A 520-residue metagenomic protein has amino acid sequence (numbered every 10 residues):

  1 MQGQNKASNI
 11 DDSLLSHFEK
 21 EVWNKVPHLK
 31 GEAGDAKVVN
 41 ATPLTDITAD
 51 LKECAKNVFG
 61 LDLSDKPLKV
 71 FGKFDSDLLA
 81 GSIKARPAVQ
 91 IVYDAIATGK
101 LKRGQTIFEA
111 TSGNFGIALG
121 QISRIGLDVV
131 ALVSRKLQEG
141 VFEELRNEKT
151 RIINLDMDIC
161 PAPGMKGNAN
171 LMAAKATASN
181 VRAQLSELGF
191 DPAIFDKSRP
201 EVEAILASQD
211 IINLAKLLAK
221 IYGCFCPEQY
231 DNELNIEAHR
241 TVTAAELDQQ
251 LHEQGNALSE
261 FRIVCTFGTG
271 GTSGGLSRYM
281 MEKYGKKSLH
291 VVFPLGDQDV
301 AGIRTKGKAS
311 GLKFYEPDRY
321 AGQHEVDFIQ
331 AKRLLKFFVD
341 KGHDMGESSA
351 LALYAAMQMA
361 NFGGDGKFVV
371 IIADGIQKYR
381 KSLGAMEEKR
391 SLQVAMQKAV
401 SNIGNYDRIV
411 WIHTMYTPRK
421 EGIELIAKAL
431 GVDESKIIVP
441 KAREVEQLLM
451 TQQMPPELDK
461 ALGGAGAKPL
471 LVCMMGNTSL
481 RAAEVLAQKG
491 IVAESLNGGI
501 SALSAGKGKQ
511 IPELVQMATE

Functional and structural regions predicted by a protein language model:
Q2-R408, T417-E421, P440-T451, A467 (+3 more regions): PLP-dependent amino-acid enzyme catalytic core
I412-H413: N-terminal signal-anchor transmembrane alpha helix
I423-D433: Substrate-recognition/cap helix-loop segment adjacent to the acidic, metal-dependent catalytic center of Asp-based
Q452-G463: Short, basic/hydrophobic alpha-helical segments
V472: Short, surface-exposed ligand- or partner-binding patches at beta-edge/loop junctions that are enriched in aromatics
N497, A505-G508: Extended, charged low-complexity segments that frequently continue into or abut oligomerization scaffolds
K507-E520: Active-site neighborhoods of enzymes that stabilize oxyanions during catalysis
